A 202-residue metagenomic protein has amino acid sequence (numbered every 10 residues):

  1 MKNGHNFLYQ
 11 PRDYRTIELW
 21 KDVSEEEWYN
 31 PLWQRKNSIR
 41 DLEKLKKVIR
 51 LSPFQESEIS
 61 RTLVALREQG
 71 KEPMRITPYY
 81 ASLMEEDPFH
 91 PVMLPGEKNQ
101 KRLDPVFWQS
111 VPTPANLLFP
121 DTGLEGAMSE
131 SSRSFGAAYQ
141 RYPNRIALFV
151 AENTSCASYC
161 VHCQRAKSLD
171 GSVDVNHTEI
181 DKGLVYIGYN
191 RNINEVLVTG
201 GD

Functional and structural regions predicted by a protein language model:
M1-Q140: Flexible, acidic/Gly-rich N-terminal and inter-domain linker regions that tether and position cofactor-handling modules
V111, F119-L124, M128-A151, Y159-D202: Conserved Radical SAM active-site core
